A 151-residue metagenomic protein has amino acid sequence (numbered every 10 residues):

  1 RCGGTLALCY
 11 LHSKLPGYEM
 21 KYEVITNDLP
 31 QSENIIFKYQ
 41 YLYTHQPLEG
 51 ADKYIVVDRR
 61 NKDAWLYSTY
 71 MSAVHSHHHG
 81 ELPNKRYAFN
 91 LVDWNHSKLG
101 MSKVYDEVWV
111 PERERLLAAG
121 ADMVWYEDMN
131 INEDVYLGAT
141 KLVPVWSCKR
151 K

Functional and structural regions predicted by a protein language model:
R1-H77, P111, V124: PAPS-dependent sulfotransferase catalytic domain
L11-K14, W94, V145: Low-complexity, intrinsically disordered/propeptide-like segments
N34, L82, V145-S147: General helical secondary-structure elements
A64-Y136: PAPS-dependent sulfotransferase catalytic domain
Y136-K151: C-terminal accessory extensions appended to soluble enzyme cores
